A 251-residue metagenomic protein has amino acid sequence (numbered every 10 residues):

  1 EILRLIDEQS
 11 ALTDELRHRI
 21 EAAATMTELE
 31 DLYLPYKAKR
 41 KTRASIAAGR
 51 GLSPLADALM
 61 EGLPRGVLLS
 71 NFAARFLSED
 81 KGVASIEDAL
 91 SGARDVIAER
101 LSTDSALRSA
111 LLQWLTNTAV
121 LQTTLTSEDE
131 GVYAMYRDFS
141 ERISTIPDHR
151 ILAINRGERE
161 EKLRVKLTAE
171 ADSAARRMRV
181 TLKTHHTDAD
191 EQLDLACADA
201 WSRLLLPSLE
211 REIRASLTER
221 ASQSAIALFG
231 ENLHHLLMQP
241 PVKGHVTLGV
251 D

Functional and structural regions predicted by a protein language model:
E1-V242, V246-G249: Duplex nucleic acid-engaging cores and interfaces of nucleic-acid transaction enzymes
